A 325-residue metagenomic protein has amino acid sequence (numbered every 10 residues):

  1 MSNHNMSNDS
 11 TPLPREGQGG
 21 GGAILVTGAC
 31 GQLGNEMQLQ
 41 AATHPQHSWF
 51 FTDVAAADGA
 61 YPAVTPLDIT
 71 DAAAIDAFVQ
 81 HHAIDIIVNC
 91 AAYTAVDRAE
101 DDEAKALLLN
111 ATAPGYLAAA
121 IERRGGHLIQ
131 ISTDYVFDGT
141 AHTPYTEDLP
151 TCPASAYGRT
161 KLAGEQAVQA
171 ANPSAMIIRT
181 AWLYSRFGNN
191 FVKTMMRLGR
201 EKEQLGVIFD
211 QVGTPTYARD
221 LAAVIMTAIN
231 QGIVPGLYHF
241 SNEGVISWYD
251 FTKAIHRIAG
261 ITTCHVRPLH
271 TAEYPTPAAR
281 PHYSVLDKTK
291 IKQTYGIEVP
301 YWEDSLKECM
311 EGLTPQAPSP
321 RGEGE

Functional and structural regions predicted by a protein language model:
R15-G19, R321-G324: Glycine-biased, low-complexity coil/linker segments
A23-H44: N-terminal Rossmann NAD(P)H-binding glycine-rich loop of SDR-like oxidoreductase domains
A56-A72: Rossmann-fold cofactor-recognition segment
I69-L109, A120: NAD(P)H-binding glycine-rich loop region in Rossmannoid oxidoreductase-like domains and their noncatalytic homologs
L108, T112-Y116, R123, V136-I178 (+1 more regions): Catalytic helix-loop patch of NAD(P)-dependent Rossmann-fold dehydrogenases
Q166-G213, R219-D220, M226: NAD(P)-dependent short-chain dehydrogenase/reductase
V224, Q231-P277: Mid/C-terminal beta-alpha module of Rossmann-like enzyme folds, strongest in SDR-family dehydrogenases/epimerases
W302-Q316: Amphipathic terminal alpha-helices
